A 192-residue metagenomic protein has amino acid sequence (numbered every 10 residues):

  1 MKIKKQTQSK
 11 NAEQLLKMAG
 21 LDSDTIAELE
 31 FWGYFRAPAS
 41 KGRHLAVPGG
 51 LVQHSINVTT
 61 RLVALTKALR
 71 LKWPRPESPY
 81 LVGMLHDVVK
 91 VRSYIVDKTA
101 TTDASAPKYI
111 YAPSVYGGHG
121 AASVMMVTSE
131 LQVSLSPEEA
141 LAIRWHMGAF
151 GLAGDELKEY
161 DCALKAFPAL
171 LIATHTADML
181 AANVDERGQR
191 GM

Functional and structural regions predicted by a protein language model:
M1, G191-M192: Short intrinsically disordered terminal tails
M1-A37: Non-catalytic interface/linker regions that flank or bridge core catalytic/transmembrane domains
T25-F31, H44-I56: All-alpha helical catalytic cores of prenyl diphosphate-utilizing isoprenoid enzymes
K41-L45, Q53, T60, L65-R190: Divalent metal-dependent catalytic cores for phosphoryl transfer on phosphate-bearing substrates
